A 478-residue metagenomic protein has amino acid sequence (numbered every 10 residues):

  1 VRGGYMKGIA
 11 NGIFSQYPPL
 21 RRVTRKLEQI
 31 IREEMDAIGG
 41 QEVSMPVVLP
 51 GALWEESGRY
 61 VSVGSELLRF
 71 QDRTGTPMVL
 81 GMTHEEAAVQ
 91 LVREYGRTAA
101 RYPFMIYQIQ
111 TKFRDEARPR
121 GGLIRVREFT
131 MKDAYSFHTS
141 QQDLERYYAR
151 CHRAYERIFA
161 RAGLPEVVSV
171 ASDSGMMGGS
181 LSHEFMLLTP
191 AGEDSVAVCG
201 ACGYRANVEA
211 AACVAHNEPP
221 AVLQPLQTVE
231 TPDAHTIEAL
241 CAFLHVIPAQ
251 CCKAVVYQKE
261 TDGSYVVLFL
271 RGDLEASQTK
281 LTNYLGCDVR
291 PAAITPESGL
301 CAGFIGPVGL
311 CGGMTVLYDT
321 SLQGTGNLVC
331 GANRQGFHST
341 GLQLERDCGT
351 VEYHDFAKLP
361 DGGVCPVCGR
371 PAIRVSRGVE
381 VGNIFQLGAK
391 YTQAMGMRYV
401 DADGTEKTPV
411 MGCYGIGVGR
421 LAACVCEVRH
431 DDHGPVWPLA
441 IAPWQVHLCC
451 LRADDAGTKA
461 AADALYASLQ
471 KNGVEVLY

Functional and structural regions predicted by a protein language model:
V1-Y478: NTP/phosphate- and nucleic-acid-binding module
